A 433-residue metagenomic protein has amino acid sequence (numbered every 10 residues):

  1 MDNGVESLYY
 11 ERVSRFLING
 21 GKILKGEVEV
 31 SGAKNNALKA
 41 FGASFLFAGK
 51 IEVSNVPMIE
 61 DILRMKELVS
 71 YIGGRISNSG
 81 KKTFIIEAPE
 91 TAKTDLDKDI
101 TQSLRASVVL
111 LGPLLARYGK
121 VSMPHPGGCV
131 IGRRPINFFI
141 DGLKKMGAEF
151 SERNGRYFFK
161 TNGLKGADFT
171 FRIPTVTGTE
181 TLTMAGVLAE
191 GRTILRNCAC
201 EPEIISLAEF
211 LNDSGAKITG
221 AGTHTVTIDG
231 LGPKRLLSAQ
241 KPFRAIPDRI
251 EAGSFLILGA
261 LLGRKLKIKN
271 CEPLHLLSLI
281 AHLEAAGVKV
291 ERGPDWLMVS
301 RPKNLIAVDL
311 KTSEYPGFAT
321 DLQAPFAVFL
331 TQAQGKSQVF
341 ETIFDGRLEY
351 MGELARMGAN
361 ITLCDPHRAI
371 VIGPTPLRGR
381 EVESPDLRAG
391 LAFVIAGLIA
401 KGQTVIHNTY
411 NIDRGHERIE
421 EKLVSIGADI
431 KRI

Functional and structural regions predicted by a protein language model:
D2-I433: Short, structured segments at the rim of ligand-binding sites
